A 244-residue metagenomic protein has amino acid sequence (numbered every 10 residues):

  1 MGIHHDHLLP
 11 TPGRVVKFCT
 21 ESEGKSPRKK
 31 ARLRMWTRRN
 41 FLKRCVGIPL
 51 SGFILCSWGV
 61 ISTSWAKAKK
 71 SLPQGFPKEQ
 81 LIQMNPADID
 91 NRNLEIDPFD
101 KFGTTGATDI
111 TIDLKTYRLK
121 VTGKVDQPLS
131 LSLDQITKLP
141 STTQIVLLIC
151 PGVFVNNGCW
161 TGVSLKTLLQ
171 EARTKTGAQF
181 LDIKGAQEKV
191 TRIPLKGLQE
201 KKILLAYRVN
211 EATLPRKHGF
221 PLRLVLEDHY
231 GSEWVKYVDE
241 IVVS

Functional and structural regions predicted by a protein language model:
M1-N40, L50, I54-C56: N-terminal secretory signal peptides
A31-R32, F41, D126, V155: Short, flexible active-site loop motifs that bind/organize anionic cofactors or intermediates
L33-K43, S62-T63, K69: Twin-arginine (Tat) signal peptide motif
V46: Short, locally clustered residues in the helix-turn-helix/winged-helix DNA-binding domain
P49, I61: Iron-sulfur (Fe-S) cluster-binding modules
W65-S244: Structured, non-membrane catalytic/scaffold regions adjacent to prosthetic-group chemistry
